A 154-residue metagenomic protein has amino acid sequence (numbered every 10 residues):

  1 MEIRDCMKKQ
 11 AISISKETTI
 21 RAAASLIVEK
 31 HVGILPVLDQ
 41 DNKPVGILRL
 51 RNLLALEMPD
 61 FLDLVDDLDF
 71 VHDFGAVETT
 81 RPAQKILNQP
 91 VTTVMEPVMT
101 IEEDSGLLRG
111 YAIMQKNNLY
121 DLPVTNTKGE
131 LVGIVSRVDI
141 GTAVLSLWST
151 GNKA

Functional and structural regions predicted by a protein language model:
M1-L26, V32, V37-Q40, P44-V45 (+4 more regions): Bateman/CBS regulatory modules and CBS-like beta-alpha motifs in cytosolic regions of diverse proteins
K8, L50, M58, N88 (+2 more regions): ATP/adenylate-binding site constellation spanning eukaryotic-like Ser/Thr protein kinases, ABC-transporter
I27, L54-E57, M114: Hydrophobic residues in alpha-helical segments
K30-H31, N118: Short, basic and Ser/Thr-rich N-terminal targeting/leader segments
D39, N52, N126, D139: Acidic active-site catalytic centers that drive phospho-/nucleotidyl reactions and related ester hydrolyses
G46-R51, G133-G141: Short hydrophobic beta-strand motif reused across regulatory alpha/beta modules
L54-D69, I140-A154: A short, polar/charged loop-to-alpha-helix boundary motif
N117-D121, S136-L147: Gly/Ser-rich helix-loop-strand patches that form or flank binding pockets for ribonucleotide-derived cofactors
